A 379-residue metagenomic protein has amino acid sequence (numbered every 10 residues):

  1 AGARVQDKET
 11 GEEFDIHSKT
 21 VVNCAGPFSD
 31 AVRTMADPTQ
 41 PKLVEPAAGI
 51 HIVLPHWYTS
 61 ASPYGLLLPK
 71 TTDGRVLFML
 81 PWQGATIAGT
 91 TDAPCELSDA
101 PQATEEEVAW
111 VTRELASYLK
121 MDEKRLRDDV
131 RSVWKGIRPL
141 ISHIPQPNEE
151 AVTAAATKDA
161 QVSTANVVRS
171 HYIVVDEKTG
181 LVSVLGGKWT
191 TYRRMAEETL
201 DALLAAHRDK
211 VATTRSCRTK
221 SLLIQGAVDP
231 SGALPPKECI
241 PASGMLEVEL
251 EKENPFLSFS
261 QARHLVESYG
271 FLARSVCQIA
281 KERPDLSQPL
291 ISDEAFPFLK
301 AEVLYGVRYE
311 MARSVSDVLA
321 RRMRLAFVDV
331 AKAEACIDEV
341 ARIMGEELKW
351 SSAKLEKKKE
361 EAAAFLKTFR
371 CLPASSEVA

Functional and structural regions predicted by a protein language model:
A1: A conserved short coil-to-beta-strand element within the FAD-binding core of flavoproteins
R4-K8: A generic structural motif
T10-T20: Core beta-strand elements of the Rossmann-like FAD/NAD(P) dinucleotide-binding domain in flavoenzyme oxidoreductases
D15-H17, H51, S221: Well-ordered beta-strand positions in beta-sheet-rich domains
A25-S29, P38-T39, V53-S62, L67-T72 (+3 more regions): C-terminal accessory subdomains/tails of enzymes that are appended
L43-H51: Acyl-CoA/ACP chain-elongation machinery
